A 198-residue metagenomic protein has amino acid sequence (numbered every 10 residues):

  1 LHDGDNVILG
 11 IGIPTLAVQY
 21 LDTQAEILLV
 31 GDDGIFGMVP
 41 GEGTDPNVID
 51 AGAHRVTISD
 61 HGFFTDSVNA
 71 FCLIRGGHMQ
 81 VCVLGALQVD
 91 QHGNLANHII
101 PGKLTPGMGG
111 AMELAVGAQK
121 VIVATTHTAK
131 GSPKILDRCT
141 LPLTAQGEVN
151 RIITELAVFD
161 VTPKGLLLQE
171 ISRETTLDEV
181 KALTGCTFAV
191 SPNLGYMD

Functional and structural regions predicted by a protein language model:
L1-D60: N-terminal active-site beta-alpha-beta segment that forms phosphate/nucleotide-binding and substrate-recognition loops
H2-N6, N193-D198: Glycine-rich phosphate/diphosphate-binding loops and the adjacent beta-loop-alpha structural elements that coordinate
G43-M197: Conserved phosphate- and dinucleotide-binding cores of soluble alpha/beta proteins, encompassing both enzyme active
